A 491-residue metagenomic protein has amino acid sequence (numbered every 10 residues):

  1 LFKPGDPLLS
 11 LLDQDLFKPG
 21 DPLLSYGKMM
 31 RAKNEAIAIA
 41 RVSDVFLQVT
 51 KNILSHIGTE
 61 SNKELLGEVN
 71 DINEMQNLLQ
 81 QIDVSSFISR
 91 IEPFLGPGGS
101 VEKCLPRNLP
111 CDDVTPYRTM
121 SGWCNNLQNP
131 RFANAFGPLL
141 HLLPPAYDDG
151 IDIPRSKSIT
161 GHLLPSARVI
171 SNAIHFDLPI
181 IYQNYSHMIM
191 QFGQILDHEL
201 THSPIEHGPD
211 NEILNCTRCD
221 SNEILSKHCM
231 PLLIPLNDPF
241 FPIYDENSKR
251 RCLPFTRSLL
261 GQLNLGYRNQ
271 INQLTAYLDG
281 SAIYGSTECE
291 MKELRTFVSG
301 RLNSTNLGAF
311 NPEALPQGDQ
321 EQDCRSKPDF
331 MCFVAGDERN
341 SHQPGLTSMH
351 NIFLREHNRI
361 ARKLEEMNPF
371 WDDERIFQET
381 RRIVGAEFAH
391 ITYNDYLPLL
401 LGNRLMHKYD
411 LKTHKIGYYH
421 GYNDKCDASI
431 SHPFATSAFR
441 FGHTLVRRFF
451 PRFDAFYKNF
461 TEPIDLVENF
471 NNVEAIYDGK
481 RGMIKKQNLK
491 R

Functional and structural regions predicted by a protein language model:
L1-R359, K363, R382-R491: N-terminal accessory/cap region of cofactor-dependent oxidoreductases and related radical enzymes
I360-I376: Inter-helical turn/loop segments and adjacent helix faces that build the functional surface of alpha-helical bundle
I376-R382: Alpha-helical scaffold segments that form or flank carboxylate-/histidine-based iron centers
